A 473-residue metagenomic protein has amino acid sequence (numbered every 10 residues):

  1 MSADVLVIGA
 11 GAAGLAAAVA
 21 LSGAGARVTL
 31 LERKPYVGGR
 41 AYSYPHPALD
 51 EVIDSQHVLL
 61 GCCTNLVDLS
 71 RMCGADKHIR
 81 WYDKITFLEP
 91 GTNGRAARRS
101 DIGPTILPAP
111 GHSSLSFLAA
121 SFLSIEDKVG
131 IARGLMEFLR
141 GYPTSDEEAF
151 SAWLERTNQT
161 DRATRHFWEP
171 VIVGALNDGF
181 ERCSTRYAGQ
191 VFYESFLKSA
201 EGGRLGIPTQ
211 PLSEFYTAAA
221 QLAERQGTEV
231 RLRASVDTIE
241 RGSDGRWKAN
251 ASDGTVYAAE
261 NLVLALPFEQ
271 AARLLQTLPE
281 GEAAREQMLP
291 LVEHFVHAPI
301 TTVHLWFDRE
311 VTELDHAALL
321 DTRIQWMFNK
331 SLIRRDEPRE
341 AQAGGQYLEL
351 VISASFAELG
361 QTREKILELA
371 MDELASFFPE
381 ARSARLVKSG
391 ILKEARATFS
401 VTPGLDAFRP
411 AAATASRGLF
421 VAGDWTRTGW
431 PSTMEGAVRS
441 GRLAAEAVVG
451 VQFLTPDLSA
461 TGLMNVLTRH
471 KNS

Functional and structural regions predicted by a protein language model:
A3-L30: N-terminal Rossmann-like FAD-binding beta1-loop-alpha1 element of flavoenzymes
S22-P47: Glycine-rich FAD pyrophosphate-binding loop
G39-C62, G134-L139: Glycine-rich active-site loop/strand segments that organize a redox cofactor
L66-V67, R71-M72, D76-T185, G189 (+1 more regions): Mobile amphipathic helical/loop "lid" adjacent to a hydrophobic cofactor/ligand pocket
V191-S252, Y257-N261: Helical element adjacent to the flavin cofactor pocket in flavoenzyme catalytic cores
A234-A381, P456, G462-L467, K471-S473: Mid-domain catalytic core of redox enzymes that form a hydrophobic substrate pocket/lid adjacent to a catalytic redox
R334-Q342, E394-V421, W425-T428: FAD-binding beta-loop-beta segment adjacent to the flavin cofactor pocket
T426-V448, Q452: A conserved FAD-binding loop/helix module that cradles the flavin
